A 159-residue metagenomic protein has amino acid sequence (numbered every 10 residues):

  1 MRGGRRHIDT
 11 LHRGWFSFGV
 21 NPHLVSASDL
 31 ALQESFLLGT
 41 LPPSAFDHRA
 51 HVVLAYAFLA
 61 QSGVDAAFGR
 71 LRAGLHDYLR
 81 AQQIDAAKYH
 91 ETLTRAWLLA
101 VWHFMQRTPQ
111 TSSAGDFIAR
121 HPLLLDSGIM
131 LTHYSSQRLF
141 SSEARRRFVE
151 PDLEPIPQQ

Functional and structural regions predicted by a protein language model:
H7-H12: Intrinsic-disorder-associated, low-complexity terminal segments enriched in Asp/Asn/His/Tyr and depleted of Lys/Arg
G19-P43, E143-R145, V149-Q159: Phosphate-rich cofactor/ligand-interacting catalytic cores and adjacent structured alpha/beta frameworks
N21, V25, L30, S35 (+8 more regions): Generic structural signal for short, flexible, solvent-exposed coil/loop and linker residues
H23-V25, L38-Q110: Conserved, aromatic- and glycine-enriched, well-ordered alpha/beta core segments that occur as contiguous structural
H90-Q159: A charged, amphipathic interaction segment
